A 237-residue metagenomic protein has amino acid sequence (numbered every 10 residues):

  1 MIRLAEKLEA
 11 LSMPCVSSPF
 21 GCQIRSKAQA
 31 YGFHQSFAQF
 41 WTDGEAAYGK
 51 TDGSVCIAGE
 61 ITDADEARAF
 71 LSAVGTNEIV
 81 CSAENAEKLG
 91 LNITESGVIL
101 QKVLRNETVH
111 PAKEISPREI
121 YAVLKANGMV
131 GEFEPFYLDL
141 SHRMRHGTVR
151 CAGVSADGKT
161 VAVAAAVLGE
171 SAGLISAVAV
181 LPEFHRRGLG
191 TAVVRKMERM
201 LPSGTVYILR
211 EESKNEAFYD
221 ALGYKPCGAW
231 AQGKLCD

Functional and structural regions predicted by a protein language model:
M1-E87, E132: N-terminal charged segments
M1-I24, S96-F136: Short amphipathic alpha-helix that is part of the acyltransferase structural core
Q39-D43, C151-S155, Y207: Cytosolic beta-strand hydrophobic patch enriched in CBS
D63-F70, V180-P182, R186-M200, A217 (+1 more regions): Conserved acetyl-CoA-binding loop-helix of GNAT-fold acetyltransferases
V74-A83, L201-E211: Conserved GNAT acetyl-CoA-binding A-motif
E84-T94, T191, E212-A229, L235-C236: Conserved active-site alpha-helix within GNAT-family acetyltransferase domains
E132-A179: A conserved beta-strand-loop-helix scaffold within acyl/acetyltransferase catalytic domains
